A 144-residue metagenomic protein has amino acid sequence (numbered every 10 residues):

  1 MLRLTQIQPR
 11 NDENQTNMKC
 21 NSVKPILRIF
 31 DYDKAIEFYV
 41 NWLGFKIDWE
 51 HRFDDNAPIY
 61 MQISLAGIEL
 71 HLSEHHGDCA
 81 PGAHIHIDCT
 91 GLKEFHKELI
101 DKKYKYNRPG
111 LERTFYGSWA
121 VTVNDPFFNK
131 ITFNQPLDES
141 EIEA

Functional and structural regions predicted by a protein language model:
L4-I7, N11-I36, D48, A83-I85 (+1 more regions): N-terminal beta-strand motif that seeds the catalytic metal site of vicinal oxygen chelate
K19, I26-E69: Core segments of cupin and vicinal oxygen chelate
F30-Y32, I85-K130: Vicinal oxygen chelate
D54-I59, C79-P81, T114-W119: Short acidic/glycine-enriched loop/turn segments that link adjacent beta-strands
A66-L70, D78-C79, L92-K93: Short, charged/polar surface micro-motifs in flexible loops or helix N-caps
H71-S73, T132: Conserved beta-strand in the GNAT
D78, T114, P136-S140: A short acidic/small-residue loop/turn micro-motif
